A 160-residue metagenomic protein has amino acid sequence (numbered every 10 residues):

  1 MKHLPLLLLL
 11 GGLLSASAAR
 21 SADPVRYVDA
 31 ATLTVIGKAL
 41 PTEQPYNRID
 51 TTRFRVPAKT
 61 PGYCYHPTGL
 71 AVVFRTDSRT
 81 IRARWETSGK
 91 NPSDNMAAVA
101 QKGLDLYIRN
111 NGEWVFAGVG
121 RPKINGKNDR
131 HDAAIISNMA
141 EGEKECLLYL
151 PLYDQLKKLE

Functional and structural regions predicted by a protein language model:
M1-P24: Bacterial Sec-dependent N-terminal signal peptides
A18-E160: N-terminal secretory targeting modules
